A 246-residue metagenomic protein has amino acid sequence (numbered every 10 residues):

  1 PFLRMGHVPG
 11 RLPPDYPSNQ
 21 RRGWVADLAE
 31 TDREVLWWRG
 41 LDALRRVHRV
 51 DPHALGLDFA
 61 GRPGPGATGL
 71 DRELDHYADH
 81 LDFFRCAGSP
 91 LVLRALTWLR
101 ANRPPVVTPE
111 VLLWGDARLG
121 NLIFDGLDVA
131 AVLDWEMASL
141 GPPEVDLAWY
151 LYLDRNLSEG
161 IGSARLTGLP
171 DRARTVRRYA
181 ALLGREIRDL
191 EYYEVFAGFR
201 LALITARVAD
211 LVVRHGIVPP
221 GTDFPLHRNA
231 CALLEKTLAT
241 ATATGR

Functional and structural regions predicted by a protein language model:
P1-R94, N102-V107: ATP-binding pocket architecture of kinase catalytic cores
S18-L28, D75-A78, A130, L153-G160 (+1 more regions): Short glycine/proline- and charge-enriched loop/turn segments that cap or connect secondary-structure elements
W37-G40, L70, L74, G88-V92 (+4 more regions): A structural signal for well-ordered alpha-helical scaffolds and beta->alpha junctions
L44-R49, R94, R100-V145, L151: Active-site acidic catalytic loop and adjacent metal/ATP-binding pocket of ATP-dependent phosphoryl transfer enzymes
L55-L70, E194, A206, V213-G221: C-terminal/domain-terminus segments
E144-L183, A197-G216: Active-site activation/catalytic loop segments of kinase-like enzymes and analogous catalytic loops in related
E186-A197: All-alpha amphipathic helical-bundle segments outside canonical DNA-binding/catalytic cores that form hydrophobic
L211-R214, P219-P220, F224-R246: Regulatory N- and C-terminal appendages and interdomain linkers associated with kinase/kinase-like NTP transferase
